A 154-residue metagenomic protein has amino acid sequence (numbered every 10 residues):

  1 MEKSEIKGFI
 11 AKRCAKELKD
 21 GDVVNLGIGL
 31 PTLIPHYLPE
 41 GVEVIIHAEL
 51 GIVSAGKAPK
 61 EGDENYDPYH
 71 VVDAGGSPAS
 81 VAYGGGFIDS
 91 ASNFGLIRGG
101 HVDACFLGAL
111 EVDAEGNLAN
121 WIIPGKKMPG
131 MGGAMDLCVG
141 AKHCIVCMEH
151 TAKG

Functional and structural regions predicted by a protein language model:
M1-A82: N-terminal active-site beta-alpha-beta segment that forms phosphate/nucleotide-binding and substrate-recognition loops
E2-F9, K60-G154: Conserved phosphate- and dinucleotide-binding cores of soluble alpha/beta proteins, encompassing both enzyme active
